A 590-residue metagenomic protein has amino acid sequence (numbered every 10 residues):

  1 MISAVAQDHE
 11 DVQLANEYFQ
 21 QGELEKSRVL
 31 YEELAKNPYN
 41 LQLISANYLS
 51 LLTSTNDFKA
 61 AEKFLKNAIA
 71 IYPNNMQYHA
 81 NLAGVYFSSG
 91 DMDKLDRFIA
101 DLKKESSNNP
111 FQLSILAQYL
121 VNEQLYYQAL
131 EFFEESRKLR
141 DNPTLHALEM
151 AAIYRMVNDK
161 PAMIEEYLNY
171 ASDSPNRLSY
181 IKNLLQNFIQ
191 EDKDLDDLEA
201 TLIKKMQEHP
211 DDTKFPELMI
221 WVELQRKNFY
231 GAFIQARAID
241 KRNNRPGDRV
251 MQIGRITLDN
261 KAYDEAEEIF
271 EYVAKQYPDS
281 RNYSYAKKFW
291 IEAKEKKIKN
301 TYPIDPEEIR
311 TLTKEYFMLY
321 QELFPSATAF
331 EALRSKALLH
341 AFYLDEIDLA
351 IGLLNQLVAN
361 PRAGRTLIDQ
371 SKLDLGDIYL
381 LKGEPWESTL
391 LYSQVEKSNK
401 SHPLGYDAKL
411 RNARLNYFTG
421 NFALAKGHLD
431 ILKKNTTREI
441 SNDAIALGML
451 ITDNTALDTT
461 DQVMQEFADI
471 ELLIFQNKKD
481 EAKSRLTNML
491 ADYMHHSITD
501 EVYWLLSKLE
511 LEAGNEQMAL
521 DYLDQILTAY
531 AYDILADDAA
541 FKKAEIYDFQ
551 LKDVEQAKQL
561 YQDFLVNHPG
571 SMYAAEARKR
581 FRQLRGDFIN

Functional and structural regions predicted by a protein language model:
M1-V5: C-terminal segment of classical bacterial N-terminal signal peptides
A6-N590: Acidic, polar-rich low-complexity tracts and alpha-helical solenoid repeat scaffolds
